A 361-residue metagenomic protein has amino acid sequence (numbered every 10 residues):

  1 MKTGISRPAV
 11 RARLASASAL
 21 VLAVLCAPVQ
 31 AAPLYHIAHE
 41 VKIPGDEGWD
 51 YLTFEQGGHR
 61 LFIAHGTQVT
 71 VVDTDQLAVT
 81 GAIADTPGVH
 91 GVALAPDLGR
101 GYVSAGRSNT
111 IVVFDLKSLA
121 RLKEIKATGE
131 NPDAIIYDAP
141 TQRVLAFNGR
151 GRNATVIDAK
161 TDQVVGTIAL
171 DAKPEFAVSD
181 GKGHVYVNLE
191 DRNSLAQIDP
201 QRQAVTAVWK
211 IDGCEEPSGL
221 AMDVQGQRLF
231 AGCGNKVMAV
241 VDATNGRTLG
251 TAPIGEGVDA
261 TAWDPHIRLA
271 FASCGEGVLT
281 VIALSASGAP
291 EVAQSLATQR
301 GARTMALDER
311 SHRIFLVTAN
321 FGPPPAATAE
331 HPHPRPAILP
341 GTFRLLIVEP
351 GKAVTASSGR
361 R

Functional and structural regions predicted by a protein language model:
M1-R11: N-terminal secretory signal peptides that target proteins for export/translocation
G4, L14-S16, V258: Intrinsically disordered, low-complexity segments
P8, S18-L20, G359-R360: Serine/proline-rich low-complexity intrinsically disordered segments, especially terminal tails, linkers
R13-A27: Bacterial N-terminal signal peptides
Q30-R361: Predominantly soluble domains enriched in secretory-pathway, periplasmic, or organellar proteins
